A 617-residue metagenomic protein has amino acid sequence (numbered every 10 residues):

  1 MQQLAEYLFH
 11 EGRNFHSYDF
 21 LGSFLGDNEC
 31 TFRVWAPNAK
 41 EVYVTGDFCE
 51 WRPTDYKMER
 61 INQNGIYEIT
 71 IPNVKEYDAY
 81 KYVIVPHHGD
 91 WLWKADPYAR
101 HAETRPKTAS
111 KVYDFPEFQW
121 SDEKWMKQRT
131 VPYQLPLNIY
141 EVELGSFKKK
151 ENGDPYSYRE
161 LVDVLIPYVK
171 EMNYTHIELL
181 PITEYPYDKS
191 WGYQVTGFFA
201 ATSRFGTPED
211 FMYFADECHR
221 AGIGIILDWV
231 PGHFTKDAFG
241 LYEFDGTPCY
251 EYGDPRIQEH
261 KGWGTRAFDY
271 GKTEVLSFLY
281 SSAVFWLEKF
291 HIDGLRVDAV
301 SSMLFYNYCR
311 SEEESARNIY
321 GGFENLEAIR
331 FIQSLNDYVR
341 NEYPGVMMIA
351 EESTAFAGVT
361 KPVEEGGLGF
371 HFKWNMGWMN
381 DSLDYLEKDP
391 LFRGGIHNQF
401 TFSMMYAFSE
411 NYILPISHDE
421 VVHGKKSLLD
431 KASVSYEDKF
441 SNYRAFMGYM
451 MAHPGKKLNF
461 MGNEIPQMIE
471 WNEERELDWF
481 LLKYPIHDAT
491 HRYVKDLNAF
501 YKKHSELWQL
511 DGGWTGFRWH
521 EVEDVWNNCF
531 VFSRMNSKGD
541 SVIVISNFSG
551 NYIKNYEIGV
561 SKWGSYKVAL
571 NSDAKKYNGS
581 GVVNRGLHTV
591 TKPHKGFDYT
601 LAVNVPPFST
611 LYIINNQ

Functional and structural regions predicted by a protein language model:
M1-T31, K57-E141, S146-G153, E160 (+1 more regions): The feature marks proteins involved in alpha-glucan
V34, Y82, V142, V169 (+12 more regions): Conserved, mostly hydrophobic/aromatic
W35-V42, S561-G564: Short proline/glycine-enriched turn/loop motifs at strand-loop junctions of beta-rich domains
D47-R52, H87, D573: Change "in extracellular beta-sheet-rich domains … of secreted and cell-surface proteins" to "in beta-sheet-rich domains
E76-Y80, R585-Q617: C-terminal beta-strand-rich structural cap/linker in extracellular carbohydrate-active enzymes
E103, E123-P136, E143-E324, V603: Substrate-binding/active-site clefts of carbohydrate-active enzymes
H291-D293, Y308-E476, L481, K502-I558 (+2 more regions): Conserved alpha/beta catalytic core and glycan-binding cleft of carbohydrate-active enzymes
I486-L507: Catalytic cores of secreted or luminal carbohydrate-active enzymes
